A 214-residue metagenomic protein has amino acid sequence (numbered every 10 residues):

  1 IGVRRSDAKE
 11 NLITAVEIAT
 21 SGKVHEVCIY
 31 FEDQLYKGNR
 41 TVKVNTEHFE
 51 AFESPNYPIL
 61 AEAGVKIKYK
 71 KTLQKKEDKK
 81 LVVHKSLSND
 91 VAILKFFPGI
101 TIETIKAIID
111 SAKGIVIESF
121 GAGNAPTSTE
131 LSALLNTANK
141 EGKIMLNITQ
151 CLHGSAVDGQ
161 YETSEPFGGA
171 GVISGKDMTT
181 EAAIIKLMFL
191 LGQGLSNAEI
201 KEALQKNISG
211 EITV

Functional and structural regions predicted by a protein language model:
I1-K106, D110-V214: Active-site histidine-anchored catalytic micro-motif
